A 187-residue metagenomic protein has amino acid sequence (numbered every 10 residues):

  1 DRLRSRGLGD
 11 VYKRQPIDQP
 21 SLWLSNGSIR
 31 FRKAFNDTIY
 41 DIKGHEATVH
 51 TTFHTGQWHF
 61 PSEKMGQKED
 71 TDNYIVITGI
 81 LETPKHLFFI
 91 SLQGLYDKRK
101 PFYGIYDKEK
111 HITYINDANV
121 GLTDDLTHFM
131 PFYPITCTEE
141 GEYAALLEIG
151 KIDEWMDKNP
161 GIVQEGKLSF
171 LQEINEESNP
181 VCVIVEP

Functional and structural regions predicted by a protein language model:
D1-Y12: Single conserved hydrophobic/aromatic residue that forms the stacking wall/gate of nucleotide- or nucleobase-binding
K13-L24, K68-D72: Short coil-to-beta transitions that initiate beta-strands within beta-rich domains
W23-K33, D37-Y40, I75-D97, Y133-E154 (+1 more regions): Short beta-strand elements that form the blades of beta-propeller/WD-repeat-like and other beta-sheet-rich scaffold
D37, P101-I112, S178-E186: Beta-propeller blade signature
I42-E46, D107-K110: Short loop/turn segments that connect beta-strands within beta-propeller blades
H50-D72, E109-E140, D153: Conserved blade-ending motifs and adjacent loop-strand segments that build the rim/top face of beta-propeller domains
T78-T127: C-terminal structural cap/anchor segments
E139-P187: Blade-level signature of beta-propeller repeat domains, shared across WD40, Kelch, NHL, RCC1 and BNR/Asp-box propellers
